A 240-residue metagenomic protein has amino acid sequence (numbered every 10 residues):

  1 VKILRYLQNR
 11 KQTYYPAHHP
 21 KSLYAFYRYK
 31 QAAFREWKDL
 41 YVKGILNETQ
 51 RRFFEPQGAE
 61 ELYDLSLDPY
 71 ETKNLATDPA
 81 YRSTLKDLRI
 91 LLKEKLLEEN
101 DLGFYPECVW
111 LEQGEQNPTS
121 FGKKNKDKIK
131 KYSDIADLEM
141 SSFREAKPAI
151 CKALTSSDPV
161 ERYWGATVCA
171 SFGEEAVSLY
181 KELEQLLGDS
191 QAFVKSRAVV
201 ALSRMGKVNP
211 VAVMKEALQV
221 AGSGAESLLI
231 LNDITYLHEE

Functional and structural regions predicted by a protein language model:
V1-T77, S83-T84, E112: C-terminal, low-complexity/hydrophilic appendages and adjacent surface loops of extracellular/periplasmic anionic
F54, K86, K95-E98, E107-T155: Extracellular/periplasmic ectodomains of large secreted or surface enzymes and adhesion receptors
D78, L91-E99: Structured segments of extracytoplasmic/periplasmic soluble domains in secreted or envelope-associated proteins
A80-S83, D87, V160: Generic recognition of stable, solvent-exposed alpha-helical segments in well-folded globular domains
L102-G103: Cytosolic regulatory/linker segments at or just downstream of nucleotide-handling modules in signal-transduction
K126-R144, V160-E175, Q185, F193-K207 (+1 more regions): Structural detector for internal amphipathic alpha-helices that build alpha-solenoid repeat scaffolds
F143-T155, E174-G188, K207-Q219, E240: Amphipathic alpha-helical scaffolding segments comprising HEAT/armadillo-like alpha-solenoid repeats
